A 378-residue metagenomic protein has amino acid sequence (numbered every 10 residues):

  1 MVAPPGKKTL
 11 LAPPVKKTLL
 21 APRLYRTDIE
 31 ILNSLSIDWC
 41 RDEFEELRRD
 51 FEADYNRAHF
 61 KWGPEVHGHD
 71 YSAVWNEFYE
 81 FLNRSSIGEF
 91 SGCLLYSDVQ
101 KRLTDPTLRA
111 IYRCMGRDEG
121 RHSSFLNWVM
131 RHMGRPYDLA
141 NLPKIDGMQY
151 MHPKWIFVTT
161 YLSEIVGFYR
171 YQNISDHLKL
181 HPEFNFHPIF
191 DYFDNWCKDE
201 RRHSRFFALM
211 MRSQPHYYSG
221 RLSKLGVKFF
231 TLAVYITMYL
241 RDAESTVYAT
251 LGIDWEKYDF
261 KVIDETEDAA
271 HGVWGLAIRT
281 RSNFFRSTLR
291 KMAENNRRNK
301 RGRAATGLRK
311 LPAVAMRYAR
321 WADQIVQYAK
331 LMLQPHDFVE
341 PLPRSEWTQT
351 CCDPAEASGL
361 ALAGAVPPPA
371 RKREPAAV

Functional and structural regions predicted by a protein language model:
V2-V378: Non-heme di-metal
